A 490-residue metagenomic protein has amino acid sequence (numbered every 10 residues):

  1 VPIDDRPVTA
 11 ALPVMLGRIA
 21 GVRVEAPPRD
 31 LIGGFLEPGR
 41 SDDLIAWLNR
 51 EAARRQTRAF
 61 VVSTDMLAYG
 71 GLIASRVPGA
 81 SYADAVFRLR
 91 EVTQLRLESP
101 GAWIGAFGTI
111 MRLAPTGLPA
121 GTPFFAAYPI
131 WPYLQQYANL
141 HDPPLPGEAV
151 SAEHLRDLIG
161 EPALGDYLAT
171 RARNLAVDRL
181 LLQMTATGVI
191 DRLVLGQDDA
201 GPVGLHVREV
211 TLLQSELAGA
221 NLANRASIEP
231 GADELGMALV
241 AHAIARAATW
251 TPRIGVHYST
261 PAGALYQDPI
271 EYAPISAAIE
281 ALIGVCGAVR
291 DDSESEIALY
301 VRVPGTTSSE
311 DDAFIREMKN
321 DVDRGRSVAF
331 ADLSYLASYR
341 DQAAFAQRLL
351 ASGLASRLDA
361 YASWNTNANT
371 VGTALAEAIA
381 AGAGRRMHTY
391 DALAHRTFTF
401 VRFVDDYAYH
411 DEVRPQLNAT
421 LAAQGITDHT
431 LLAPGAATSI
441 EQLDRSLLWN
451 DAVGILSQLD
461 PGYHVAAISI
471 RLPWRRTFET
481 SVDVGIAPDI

Functional and structural regions predicted by a protein language model:
V1-I490: An N-terminal assembly and electron-transfer interface module characteristic of large anaerobic redox and radical
